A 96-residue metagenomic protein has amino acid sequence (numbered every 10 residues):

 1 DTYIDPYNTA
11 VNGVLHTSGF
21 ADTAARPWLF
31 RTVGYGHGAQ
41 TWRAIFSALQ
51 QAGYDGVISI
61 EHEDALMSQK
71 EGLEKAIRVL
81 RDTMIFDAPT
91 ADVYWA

Functional and structural regions predicted by a protein language model:
D1-A96: Histidine-acidic metal/acid-base catalytic patches
